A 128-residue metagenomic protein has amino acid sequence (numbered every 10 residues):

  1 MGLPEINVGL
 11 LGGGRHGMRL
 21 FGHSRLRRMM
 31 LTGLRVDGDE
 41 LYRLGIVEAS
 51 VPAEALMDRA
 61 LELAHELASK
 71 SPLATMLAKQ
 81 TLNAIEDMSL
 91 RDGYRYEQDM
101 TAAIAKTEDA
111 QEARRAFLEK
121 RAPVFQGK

Functional and structural regions predicted by a protein language model:
L3-L73, T107, Q111-E112, E119: Crotonase-fold acyl-CoA enzyme core
N7, M88-S89: Glycine- (often His-adjacent) and acidic-residue-rich active-site loop that binds/positions the CoA thioester
M29-M30, T81-A84, M100-A105: Helix-loop "lid/cap" segments that line or gate small-molecule binding pockets
L73-T75, N83: Glycine/small-residue-rich hydrophobic helix-like segments
R115-K128: Terminal low-complexity tails and localization/encapsulation signals of metabolic enzymes
